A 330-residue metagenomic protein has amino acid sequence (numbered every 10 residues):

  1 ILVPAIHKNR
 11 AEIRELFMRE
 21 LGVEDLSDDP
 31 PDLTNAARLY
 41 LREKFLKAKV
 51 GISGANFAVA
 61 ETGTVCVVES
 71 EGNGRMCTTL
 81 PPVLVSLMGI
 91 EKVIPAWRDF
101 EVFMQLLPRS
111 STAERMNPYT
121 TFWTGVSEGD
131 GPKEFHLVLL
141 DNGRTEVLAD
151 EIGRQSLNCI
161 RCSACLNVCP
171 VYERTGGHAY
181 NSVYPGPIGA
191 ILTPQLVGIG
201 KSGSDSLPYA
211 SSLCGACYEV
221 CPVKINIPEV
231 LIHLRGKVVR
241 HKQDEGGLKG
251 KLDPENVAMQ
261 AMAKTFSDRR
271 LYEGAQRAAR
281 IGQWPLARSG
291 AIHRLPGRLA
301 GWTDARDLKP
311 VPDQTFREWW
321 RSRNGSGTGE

Functional and structural regions predicted by a protein language model:
I1-I152: The feature marks the mature, well-folded catalytic cores of soluble enzymes
I6, R10-R14, P30, T34 (+11 more regions): Alpha-helix initiation and N-capping motif
I13-F17, L33, A37, L41 (+8 more regions): Generic structural signal of hydrophobic/aromatic residues within well-ordered alpha-helices of folded domains
E20, E24-D28, Y40-K44, A48 (+12 more regions): Short secondary-structure junctions and interdomain/linker hinges
V102-E128, P132-H136, N142-R144, R240-E330: Iron-sulfur (Fe-S) cluster-binding modules
D130-S156, L166-N167, V171-A287: Ferredoxin-type iron-sulfur electron-transfer modules in oxidoreductases and energy-metabolism complexes
C159: Short Cys/His-rich zinc-binding micro-motifs
C162: Catalytic adenosine-cofactor/nucleotide-binding cores of aminoacyl-tRNA synthetases and other
